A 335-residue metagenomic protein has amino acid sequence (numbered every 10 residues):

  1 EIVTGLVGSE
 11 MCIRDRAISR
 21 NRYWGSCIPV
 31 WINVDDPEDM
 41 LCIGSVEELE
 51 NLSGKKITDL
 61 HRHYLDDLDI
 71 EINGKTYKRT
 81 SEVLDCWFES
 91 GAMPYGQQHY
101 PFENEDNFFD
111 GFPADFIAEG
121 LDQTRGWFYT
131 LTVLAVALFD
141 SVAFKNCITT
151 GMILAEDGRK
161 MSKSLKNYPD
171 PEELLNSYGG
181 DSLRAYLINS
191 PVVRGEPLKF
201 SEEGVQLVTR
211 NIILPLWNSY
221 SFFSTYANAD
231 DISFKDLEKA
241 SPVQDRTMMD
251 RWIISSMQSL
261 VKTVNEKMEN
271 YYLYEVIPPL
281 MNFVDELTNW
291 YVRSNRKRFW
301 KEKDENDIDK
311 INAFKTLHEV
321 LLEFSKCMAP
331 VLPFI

Functional and structural regions predicted by a protein language model:
E1-G8, I13: Single conserved hydrophobic/aromatic residue that forms the stacking wall/gate of nucleotide- or nucleobase-binding
T4, C86, T316: Ser/Thr-centric signal marking residues that sit in or immediately flank functional binding/regulatory motifs
L6-V7, D67, T124, I153 (+3 more regions): Generic structural microfeature
E10, R14-D35, Y129, D140-F144 (+1 more regions): Helix-rich, typically C-terminal accessory recognition domains appended to large enzymatic cores
R22-W24, I32, I43-P197: Alpha-helical recognition segments enriched in aromatics with Gly/Pro capping that present substrate-recognition
D36-M40: Active-site His/acidic residue clusters
